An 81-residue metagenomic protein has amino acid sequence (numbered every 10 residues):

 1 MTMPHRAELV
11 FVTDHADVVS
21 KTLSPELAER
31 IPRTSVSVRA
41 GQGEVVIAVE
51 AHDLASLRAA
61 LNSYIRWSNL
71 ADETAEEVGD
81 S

Functional and structural regions predicted by a protein language model:
M1-S81: Long, contiguous binding/interaction regions
